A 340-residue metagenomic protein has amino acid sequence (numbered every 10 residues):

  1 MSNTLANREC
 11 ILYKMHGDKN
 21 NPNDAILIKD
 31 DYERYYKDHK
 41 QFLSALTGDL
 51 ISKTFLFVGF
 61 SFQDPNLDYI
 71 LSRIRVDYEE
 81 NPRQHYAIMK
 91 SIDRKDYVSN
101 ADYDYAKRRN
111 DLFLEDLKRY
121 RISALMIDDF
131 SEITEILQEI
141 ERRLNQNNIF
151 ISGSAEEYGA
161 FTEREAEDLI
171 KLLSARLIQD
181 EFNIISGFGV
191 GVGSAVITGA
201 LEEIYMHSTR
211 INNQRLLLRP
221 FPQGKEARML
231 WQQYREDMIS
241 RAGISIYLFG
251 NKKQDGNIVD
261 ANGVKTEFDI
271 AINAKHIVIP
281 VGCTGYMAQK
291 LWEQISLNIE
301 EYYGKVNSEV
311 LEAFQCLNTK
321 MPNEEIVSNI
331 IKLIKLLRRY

Functional and structural regions predicted by a protein language model:
M1-N148, A155-T162, Q179, E202 (+3 more regions): SIR2/sirtuin NAD+-dependent deacylase catalytic core
D77-E80, A106-Y120, C316-Y340: Long hydrophobic alpha-helical segments typical of transmembrane helices together with their membrane-interfacial
I151-S152, I334: C-terminal extensions of enzymes
E157-F161, A166-R338: Acidic/glycine-enriched connector segments
